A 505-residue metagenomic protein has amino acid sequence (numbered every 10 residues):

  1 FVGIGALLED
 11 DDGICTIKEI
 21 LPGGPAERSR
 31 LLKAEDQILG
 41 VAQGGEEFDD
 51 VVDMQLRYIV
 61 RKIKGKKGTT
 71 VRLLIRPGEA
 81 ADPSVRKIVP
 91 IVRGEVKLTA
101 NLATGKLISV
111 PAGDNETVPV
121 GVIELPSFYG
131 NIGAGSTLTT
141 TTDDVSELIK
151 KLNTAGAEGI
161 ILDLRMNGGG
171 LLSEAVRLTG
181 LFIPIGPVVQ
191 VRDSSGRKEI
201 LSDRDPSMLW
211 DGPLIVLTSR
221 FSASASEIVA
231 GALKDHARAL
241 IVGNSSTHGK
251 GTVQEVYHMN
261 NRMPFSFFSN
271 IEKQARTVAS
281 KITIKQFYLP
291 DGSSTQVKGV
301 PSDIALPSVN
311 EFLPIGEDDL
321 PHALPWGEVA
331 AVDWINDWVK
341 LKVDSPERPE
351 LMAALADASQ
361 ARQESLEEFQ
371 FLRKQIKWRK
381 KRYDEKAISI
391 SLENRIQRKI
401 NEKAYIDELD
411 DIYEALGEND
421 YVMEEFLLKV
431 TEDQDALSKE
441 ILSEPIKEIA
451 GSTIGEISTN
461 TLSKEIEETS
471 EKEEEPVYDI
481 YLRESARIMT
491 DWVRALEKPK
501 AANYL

Functional and structural regions predicted by a protein language model:
V2, V85-K87, P119, R276-T283 (+2 more regions): A generic structural signal for well-ordered coil/turn residues at beta-strand boundaries that shape enzyme active-site
G3, L7-A34, L39-F265, Q286 (+4 more regions): Cleft-lining beta-strand/loop regions that shape enzyme active-site pockets
L7, D11-I14, K18-I20, K151 (+12 more regions): Mixed-charge, polar/low-complexity N-terminal
F48-D50, R204, M208, N270 (+4 more regions): Amphipathic, alpha-helical segments enriched in basic
P206-M208, M263-F268, G327-W334: A general structural signal for short secondary-structure boundary/capping elements
A225, A237, V242-N244, H248-E317: Polar, glycine-rich mid-to-C-terminal structural blocks that act as macromolecule-binding/assembly scaffolds
Y288-P290, S294-A501: Conserved functional hotspot residues or short segments at active or partner-binding sites across diverse domains
N503-L505: Short, solvent-exposed mixed-charge patches
